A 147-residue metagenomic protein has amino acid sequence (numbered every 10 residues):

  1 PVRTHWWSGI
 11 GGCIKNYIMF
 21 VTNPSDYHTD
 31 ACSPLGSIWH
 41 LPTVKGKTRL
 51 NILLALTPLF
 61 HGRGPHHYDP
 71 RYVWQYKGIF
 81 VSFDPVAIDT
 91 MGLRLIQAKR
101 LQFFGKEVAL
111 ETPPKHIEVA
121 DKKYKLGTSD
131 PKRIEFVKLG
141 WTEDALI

Functional and structural regions predicted by a protein language model:
P1-I147: Extended, low-polarity segments enriched in aliphatic/aromatic residues
